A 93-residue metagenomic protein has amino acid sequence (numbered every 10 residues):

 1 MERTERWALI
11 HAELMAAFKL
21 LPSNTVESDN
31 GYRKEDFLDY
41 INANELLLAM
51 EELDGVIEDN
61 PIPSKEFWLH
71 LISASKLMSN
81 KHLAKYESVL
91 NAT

Functional and structural regions predicted by a protein language model:
M1-T93: C-terminal-biased regions
